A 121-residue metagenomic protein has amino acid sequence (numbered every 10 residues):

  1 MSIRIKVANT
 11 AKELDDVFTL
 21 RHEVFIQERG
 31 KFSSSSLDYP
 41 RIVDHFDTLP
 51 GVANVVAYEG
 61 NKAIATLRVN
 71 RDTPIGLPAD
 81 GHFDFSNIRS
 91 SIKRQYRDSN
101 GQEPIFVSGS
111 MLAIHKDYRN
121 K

Functional and structural regions predicted by a protein language model:
M1-D44, L49-I75: Short amphipathic alpha-helix that is part of the acyltransferase structural core
D80-K121: Acyl-donor binding region in acyl/amide transferases
